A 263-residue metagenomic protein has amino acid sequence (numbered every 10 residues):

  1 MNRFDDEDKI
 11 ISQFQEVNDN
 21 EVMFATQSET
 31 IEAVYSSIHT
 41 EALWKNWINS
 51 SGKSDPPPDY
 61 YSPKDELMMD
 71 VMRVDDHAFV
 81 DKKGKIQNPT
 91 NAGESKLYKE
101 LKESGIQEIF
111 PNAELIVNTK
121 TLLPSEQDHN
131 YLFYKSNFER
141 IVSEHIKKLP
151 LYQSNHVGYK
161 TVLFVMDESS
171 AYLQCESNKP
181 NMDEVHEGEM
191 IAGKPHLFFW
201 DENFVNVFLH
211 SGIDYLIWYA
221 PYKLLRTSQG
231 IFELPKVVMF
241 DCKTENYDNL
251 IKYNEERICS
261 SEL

Functional and structural regions predicted by a protein language model:
M1-D55, M72-L263: Metal-dependent nuclease catalytic core centered on acidic motifs
D55-P63: Short acidic loop-to-beta-strand element that houses the catalytic metal-binding Asp/Glu of nuclease active sites
Y60, L67-R73: Conserved catalytic cores of phosphodiester-cleaving nucleases, focusing on short active-site segments
